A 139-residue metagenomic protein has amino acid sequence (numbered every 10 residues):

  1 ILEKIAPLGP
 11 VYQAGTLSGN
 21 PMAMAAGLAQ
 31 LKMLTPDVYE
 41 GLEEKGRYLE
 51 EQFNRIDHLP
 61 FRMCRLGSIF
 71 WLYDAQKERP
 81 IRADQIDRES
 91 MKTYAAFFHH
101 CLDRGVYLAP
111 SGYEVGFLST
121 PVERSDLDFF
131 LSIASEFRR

Functional and structural regions predicted by a protein language model:
I1-R139: Conserved N-terminal phosphate-binding loop of PLP-dependent enzymes in the Aspartate aminotransferase
